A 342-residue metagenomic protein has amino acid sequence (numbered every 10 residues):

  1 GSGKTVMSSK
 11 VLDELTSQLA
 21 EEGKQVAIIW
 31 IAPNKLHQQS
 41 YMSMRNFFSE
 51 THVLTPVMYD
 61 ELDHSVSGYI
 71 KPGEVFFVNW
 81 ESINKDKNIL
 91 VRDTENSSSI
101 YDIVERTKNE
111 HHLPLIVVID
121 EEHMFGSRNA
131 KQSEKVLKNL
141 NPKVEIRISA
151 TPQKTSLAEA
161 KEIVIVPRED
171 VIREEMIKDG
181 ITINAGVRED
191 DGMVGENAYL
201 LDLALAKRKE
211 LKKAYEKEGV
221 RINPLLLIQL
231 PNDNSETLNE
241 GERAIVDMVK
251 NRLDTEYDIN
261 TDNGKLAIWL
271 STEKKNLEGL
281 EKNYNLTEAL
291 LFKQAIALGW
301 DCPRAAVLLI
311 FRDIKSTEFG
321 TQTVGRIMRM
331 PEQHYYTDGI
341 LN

Functional and structural regions predicted by a protein language model:
S2-K10, E318-T321: Phosphate-binding Walker
T5-K10, E22-V53, N79-S82: Conserved Walker A/P-loop ATP-binding site and its immediately adjacent core in helicase/helicase-like ATPase domains
E50-S98: Inter-Walker segment of RecA-like/P-loop motor cores
V57-S65, W80-K85, M124-S127, L266-K275 (+1 more regions): Conserved helicase motor
I83-V144: SF2 helicase catalytic motif II
I116, K274-N342: Conserved RecA-like P-loop NTPase helicase motor core
S127-G180: Post-DEXD/H (motif II) to motif III coupling segment of the RecA-like Helicase ATP-binding lobe
A160-I259, G264-W269: Conserved interdomain linker/interface between the two RecA-like ATPase lobes of SF2 helicase motors
